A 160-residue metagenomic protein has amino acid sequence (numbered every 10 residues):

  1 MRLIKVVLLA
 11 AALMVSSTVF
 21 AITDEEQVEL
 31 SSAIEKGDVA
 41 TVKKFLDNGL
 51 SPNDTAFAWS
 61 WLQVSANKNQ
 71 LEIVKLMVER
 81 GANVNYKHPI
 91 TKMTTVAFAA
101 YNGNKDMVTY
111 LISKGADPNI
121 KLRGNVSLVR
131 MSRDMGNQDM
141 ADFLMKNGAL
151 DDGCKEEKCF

Functional and structural regions predicted by a protein language model:
M1-L8: Bacterial N-terminal signal peptides that target proteins for export
S16-T18: N-terminal signal peptide c-region/cleavage motif recognized by signal peptidases
T23-S31, D54-L62, K87-T95, K121-S127 (+1 more regions): Ankyrin-repeat boundary/"N-cap" motif
S32-G37, V64-Q70, F98-N104, M131-N137: Ankyrin repeat A-helix N-terminal signature
D38-L46, Q70-V78, N104-I112, N137-M145: Ankyrin repeat structural motif
K44-L76: N-terminal, post-signal-peptide region of Sec/Tat-exported proteins
N119-C159: Leucine-rich solenoid repeat scaffolds
